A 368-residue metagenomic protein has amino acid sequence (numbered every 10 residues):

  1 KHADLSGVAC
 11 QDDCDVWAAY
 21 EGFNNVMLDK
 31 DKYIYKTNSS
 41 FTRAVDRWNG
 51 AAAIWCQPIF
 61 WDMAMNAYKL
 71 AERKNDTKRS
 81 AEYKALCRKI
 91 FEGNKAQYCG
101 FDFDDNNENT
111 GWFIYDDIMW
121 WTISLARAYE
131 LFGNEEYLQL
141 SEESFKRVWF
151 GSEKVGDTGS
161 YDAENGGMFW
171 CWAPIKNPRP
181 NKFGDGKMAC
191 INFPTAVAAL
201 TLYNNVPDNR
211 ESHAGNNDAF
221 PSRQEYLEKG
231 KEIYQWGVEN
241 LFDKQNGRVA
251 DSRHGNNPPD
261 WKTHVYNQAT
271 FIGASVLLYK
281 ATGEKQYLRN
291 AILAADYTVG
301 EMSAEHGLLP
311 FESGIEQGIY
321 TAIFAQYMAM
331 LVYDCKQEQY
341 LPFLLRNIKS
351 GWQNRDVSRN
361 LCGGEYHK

Functional and structural regions predicted by a protein language model:
L5, P58-S80, W120-E135, P194-P221 (+2 more regions): Well-ordered alpha-helical scaffold segments within catalytic/enzyme domains
L5-D116, L131, G151, G159 (+3 more regions): CBM-like carbohydrate-recognition segments
Q57, I118-W121, L138, N192 (+5 more regions): Residue-level detector of extended alpha-helical repeat arrays and alpha-solenoid scaffolds
K78-N205, N209, L227-E228: Extended ligand-binding groove/face enriched in aromatic
Y83-L86, I90, Y137, S144 (+7 more regions): Alpha-helical solenoid repeat scaffolds, predominantly canonical TPR units
G159, A163, K182, N192-T195 (+2 more regions): Active-site cradle of extracellular carbohydrate-active enzymes
H264-T282, Q286-S303: Oxyanion-binding "anion nests"
